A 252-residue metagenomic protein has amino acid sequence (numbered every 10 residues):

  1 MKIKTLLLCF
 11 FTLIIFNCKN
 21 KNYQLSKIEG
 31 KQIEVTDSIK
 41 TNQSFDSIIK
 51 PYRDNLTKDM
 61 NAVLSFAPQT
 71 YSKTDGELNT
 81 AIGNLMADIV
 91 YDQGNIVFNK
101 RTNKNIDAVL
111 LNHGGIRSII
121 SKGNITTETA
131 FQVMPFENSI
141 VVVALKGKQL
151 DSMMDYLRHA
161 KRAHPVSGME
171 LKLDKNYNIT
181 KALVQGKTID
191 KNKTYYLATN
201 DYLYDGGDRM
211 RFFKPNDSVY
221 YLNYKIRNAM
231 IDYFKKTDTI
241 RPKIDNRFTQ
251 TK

Functional and structural regions predicted by a protein language model:
K2-C9: Sec-dependent signal peptide recognition, specifically the positively charged N-region followed immediately by
I14-N17: C-terminal motif of bacterial Sec signal peptides marking the signal peptidase cleavage site
K21-T36, N84-A87, Y91-V109, H113-K252: Feature captures C-terminal
T36-S38, A67-P68: Membrane metalloprotein/metal-transporter helix-bundle signature
I39-L64: Post-signal-peptide N-terminal segment of Sec-exported extracytoplasmic proteins
D59-E77, M210-K214: Acidic/histidine-rich, surface-exposed loop or edge segments in extracytoplasmic proteins
